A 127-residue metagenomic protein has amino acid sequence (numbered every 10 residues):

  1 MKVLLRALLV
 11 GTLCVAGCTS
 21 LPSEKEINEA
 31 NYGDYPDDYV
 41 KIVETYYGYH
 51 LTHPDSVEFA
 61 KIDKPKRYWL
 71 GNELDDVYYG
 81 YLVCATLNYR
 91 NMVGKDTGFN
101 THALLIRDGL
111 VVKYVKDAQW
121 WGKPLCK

Functional and structural regions predicted by a protein language model:
K2-V10: Sec-dependent signal peptide recognition, specifically the positively charged N-region followed immediately by
V15-G17: C-terminal motif of bacterial Sec signal peptides marking the signal peptidase cleavage site
T19-K127: Cystatin/cathelin-like cysteine-protease inhibitor module
